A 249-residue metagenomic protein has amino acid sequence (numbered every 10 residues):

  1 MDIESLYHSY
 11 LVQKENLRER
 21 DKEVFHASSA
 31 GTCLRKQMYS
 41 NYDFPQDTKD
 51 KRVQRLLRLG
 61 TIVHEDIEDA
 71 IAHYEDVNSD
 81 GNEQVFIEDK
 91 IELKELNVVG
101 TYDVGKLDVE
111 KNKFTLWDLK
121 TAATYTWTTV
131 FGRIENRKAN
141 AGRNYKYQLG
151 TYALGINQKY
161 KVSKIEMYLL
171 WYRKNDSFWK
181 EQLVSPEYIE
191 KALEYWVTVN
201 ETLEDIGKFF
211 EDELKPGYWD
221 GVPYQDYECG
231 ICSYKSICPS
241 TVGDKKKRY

Functional and structural regions predicted by a protein language model:
M1-L116, A123-T129: Metal-dependent nuclease catalytic cores that hydrolyze phosphodiester bonds in DNA/RNA, characterized by
D2, A141, T151-Y249: Metal-dependent nuclease catalytic regions and adjoining charged, substrate-binding loops involved in nucleic-acid end
I62, D66, Y147-G155: Short amphipathic alpha-helical face segments that pack within enzyme cores and frequently flank/anchor catalytic
N97-V99, N144, Y224: A generic fold-level signal
W117-D118, L170: Catalytic Cys-His active-site segments of thiol-dependent hydrolases/isopeptidases
T121-T124, K174-D176: Short acidic/polar capping segments at secondary-structure boundaries
T126-K138: A solvent-exposed, charged loop/short amphipathic helix patch at secondary-structure junctions
R137-K146: Active-site metal-coordination segments of metallo-dependent hydrolases
